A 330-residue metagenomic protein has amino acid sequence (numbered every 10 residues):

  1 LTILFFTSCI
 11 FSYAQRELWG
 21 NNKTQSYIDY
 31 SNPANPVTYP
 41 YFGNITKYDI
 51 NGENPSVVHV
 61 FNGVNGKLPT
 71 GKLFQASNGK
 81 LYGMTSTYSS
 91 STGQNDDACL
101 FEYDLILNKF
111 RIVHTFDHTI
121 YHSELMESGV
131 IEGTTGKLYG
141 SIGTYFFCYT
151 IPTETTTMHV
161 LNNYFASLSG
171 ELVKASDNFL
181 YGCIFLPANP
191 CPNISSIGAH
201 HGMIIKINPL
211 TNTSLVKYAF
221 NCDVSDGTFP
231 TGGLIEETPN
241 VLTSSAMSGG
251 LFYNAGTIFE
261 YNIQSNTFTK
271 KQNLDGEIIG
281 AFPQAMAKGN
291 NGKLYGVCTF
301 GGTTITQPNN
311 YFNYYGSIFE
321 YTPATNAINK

Functional and structural regions predicted by a protein language model:
L1-Q15: Bacterial Sec-dependent N-terminal signal peptides
Y13-K330: Extracellular beta-propeller repeat domains
